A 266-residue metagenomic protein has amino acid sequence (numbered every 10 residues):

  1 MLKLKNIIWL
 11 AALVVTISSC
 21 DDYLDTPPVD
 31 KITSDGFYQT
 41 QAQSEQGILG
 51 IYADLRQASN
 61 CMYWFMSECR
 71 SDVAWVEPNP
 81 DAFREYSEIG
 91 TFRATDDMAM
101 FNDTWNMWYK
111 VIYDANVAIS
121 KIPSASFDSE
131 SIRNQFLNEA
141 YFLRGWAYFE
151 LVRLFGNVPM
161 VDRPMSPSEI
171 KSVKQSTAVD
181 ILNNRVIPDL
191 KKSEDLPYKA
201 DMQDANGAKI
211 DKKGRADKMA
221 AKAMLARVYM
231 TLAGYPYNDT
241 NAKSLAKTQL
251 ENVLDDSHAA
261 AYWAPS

Functional and structural regions predicted by a protein language model:
M1-I8: Bacterial N-terminal signal peptides that target proteins for export
L2, C20-C69, R93-A94, K247-E251 (+1 more regions): Membrane-proximal, proline-rich intrinsically disordered regions
W9-T16: Bacterial N-terminal signal peptides
D35, M62-D81, V161-R163, Y198-A220 (+1 more regions): Short, surface-exposed recognition loops and adjoining beta-strand edges that mediate ligand/DNA contacts, enriched
E45-L49, A53-S59, D81-F155, K171-N184 (+1 more regions): Conserved, well-structured interaction surfaces
S129-F136, L143, I210, D217 (+2 more regions): Structural signature of alpha-solenoid helical repeat junctions
N157-V179, N184, P236-S244, T248: Short coil/linker segments at helix-helix boundaries
